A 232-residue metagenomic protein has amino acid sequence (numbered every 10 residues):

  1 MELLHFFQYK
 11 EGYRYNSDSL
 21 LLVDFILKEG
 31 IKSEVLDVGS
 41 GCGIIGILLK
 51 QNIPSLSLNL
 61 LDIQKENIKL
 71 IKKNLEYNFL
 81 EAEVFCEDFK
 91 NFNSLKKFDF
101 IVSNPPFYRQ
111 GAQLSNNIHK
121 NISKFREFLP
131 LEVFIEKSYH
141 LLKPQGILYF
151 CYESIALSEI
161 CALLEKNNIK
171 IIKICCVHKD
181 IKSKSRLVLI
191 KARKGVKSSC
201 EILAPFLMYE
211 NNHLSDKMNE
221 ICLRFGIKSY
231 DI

Functional and structural regions predicted by a protein language model:
M1, G30, I53-S55, F79 (+2 more regions): Short, well-ordered coil/turn elements that cap or connect secondary structure elements
M1-E34, S40-C42, I47, Q51 (+3 more regions): SAM-dependent Rossmann-like transferase core, predominantly class I methyltransferases with a strong bias toward
H5-E11, Y15, F128-S185, L189: Conserved Class I SAM-dependent methyltransferase catalytic core
S17, S40, L58, D62 (+2 more regions): Residues at secondary-structure transition points
V23, N117-K120, K166-N167: Glycine-rich, phosphate-binding/catalytic loops in enzymes
D24-L95, F100-S103, R109-L114, E136: Conserved SAM/SAH cofactor-binding pocket of Class I
P106-V133: Mobile active-site "lid"/loop adjacent to the S-adenosyl-L-methionine
K184-I232: SAM/dcSAM-binding transferase cores
